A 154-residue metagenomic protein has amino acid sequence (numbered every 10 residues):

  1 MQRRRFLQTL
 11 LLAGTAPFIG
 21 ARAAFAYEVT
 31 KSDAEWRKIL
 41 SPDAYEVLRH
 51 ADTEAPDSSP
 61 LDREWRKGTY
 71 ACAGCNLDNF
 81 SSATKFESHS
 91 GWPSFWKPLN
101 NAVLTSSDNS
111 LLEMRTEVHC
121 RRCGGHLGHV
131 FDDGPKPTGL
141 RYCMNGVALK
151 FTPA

Functional and structural regions predicted by a protein language model:
R5-F25: N-terminal export signals
F18-H50, E54-P56, K67: C-terminal segment of N-terminal export signals and the immediately downstream linker at the start of the mature
W65-S94: Mid-length scaffold segments of soluble, non-membrane domains
T69, E117, L140: Residues immediately within or flanking Cys/His clusters that coordinate Zn2+ in small zinc-binding modules
C72, C120-C123: Short cysteine-rich clusters marking metal-coordination/redox-active sites
N76, G124, M144-V147: Cys/His-coordinated zinc-binding microdomains
S81-S82, H129-V130, T152: Short, non-ligating residues that shape and space the ligands of small metal-coordination modules and catalytic
D133-T138: Short linker/helix segments within small regulatory modules
